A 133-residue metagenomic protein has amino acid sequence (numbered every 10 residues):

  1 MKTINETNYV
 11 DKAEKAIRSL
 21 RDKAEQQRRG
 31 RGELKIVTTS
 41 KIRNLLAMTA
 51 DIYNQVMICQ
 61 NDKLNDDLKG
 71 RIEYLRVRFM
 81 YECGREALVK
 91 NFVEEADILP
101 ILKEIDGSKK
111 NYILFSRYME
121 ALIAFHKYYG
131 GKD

Functional and structural regions predicted by a protein language model:
M1-D133: Small/polar/charged residue-enriched interaction surfaces, especially the RNA/DNA-contacting tracks of RNP/CRISPR
